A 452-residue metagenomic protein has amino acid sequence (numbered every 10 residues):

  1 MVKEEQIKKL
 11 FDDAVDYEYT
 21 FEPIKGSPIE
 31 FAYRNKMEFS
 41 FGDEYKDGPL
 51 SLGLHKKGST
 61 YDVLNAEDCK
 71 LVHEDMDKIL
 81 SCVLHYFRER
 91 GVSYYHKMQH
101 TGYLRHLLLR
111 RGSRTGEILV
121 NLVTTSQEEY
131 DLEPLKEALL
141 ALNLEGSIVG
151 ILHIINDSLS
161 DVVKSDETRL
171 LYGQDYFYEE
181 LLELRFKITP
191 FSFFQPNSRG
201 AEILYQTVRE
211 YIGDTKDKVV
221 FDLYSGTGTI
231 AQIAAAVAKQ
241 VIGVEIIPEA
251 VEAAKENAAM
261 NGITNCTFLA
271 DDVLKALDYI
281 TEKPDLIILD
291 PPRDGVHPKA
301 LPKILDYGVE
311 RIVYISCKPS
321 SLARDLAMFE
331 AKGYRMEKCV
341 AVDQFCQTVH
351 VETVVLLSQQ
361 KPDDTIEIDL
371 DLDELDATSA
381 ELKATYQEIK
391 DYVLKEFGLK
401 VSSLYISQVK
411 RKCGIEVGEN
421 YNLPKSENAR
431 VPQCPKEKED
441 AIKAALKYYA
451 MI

Functional and structural regions predicted by a protein language model:
M1-Y94, R114, E129: Extended interfacial segments that mediate partner engagement and assembly in macromolecular machines
E22-E30, K97, H106, R110 (+1 more regions): Short, solvent-exposed loop/turn elements at beta->coil junctions and helix N-caps that rim active or binding pockets
L109, G116-T125, R185-T189, L286: Short, aliphatic-rich beta-strand segments
E133, E137-S379, Y386-Q387: Rossmann-like S-adenosyl-L-methionine
T378-D391, S402-S403, V417: Short, charged amphipathic recognition helices of the HTH superfamily and cognate SANT/SANTA-like modules
K383, P432-I452: Phospho-regulated, low-complexity intrinsically disordered regions of nuclear gene-regulatory and chromatin-associated
T385-F397, S407-C413: DNA-recognition alpha helix
V417-E427: Short Lys/Arg-enriched helix C-cap and helix-to-coil transition segments that create basic nucleic-acid-contact patches
